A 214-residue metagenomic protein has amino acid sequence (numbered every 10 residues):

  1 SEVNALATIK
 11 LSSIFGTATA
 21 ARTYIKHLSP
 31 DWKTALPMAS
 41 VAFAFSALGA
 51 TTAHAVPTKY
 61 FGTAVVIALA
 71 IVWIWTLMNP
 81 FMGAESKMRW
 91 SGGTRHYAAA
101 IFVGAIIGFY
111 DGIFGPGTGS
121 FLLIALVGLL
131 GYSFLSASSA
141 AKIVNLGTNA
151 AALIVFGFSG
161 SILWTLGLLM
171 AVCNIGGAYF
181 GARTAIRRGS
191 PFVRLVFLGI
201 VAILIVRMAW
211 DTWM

Functional and structural regions predicted by a protein language model:
S1, S86-S138: Selected transmembrane alpha-helices and immediately adjacent juxtamembrane segments of polytopic inner-membrane
S1-T8, K33-P37, G131-K142: Membrane-interface alpha-helices at helix entry/exit sites of multi-pass transporters
L6-T17, T52, G92, F109-G117 (+1 more regions): Hydrophobic alpha-helical transmembrane segments
A7-I67, N149-G199: Selective hydrophobic functional segments
F15-A18, A70-L77, A125-G131, I175-Y179: Alpha-helical transmembrane segments and their membrane-interface exit regions
T19-S29, A50, T58, V66-G92 (+1 more regions): Transmembrane helix exit motif
S46, V72-T76, I107, D111 (+3 more regions): Alpha-helical transmembrane segments of multi-pass membrane proteins
L48, T52, G104-F114, A152-G160 (+2 more regions): Hydrophobic alpha-helical transmembrane segments in multi-pass integral membrane proteins
